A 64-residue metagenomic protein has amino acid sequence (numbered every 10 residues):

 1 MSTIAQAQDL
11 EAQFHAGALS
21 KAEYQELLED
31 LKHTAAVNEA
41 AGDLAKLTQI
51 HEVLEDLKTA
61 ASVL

Functional and structural regions predicted by a protein language model:
M1-A22, L27: Membrane-active, amphipathic/fusogenic segments and juxtamembrane/transmembrane anchors that bind or insert into lipid
M1-I4, Q8, E29-K32, H51 (+1 more regions): Generic structural signal for well-ordered, non-transmembrane alpha-helical segments in soluble/cytosolic regions
A12-F14, H33, K46, T59: Low-complexity, compositionally biased segments
Q25, E29-D43: N-terminal amphipathic/basic membrane-interacting segments and domains, especially the gasdermin N-terminal
E39-L64: Short, cationic, amphipathic peptide segments
